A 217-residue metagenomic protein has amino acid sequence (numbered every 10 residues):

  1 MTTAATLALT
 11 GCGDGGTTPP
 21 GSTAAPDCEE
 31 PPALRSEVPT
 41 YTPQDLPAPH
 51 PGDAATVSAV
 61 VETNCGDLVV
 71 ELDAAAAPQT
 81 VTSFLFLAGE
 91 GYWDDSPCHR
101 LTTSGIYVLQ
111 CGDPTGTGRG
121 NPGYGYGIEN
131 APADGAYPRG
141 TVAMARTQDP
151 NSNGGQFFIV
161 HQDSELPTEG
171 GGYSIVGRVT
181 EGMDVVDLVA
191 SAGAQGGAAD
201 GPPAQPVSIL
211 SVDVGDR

Functional and structural regions predicted by a protein language model:
A4-R217: Cyclophilin-like peptidyl-prolyl cis-trans isomerases
